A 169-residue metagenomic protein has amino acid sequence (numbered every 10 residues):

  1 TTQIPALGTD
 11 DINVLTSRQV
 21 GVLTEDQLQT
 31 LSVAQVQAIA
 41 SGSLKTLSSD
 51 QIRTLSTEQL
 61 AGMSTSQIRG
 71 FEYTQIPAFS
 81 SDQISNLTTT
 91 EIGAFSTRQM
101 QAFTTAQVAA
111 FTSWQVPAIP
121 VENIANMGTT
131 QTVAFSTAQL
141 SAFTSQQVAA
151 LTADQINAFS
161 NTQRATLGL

Functional and structural regions predicted by a protein language model:
T1-L169: General marker for long, soluble alpha-helical cores
